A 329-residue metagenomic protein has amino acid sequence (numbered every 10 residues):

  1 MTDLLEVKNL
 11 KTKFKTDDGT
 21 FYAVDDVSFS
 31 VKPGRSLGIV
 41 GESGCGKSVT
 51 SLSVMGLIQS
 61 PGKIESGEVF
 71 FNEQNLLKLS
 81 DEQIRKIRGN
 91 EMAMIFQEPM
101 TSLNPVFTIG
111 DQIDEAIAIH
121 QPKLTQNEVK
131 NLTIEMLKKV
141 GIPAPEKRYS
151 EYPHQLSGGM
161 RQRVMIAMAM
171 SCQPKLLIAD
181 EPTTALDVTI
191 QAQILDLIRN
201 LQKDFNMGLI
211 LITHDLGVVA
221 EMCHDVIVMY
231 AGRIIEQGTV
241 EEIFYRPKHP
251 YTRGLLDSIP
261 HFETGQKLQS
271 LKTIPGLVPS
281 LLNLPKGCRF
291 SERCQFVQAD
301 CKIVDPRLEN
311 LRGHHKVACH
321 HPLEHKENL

Functional and structural regions predicted by a protein language model:
K15-D17, G56-P61, K78-D81, D111-E128 (+3 more regions): ABC-type ATPase nucleotide-binding domains, specifically the catalytic core motifs of the NBD
E42, I178, P182, L186 (+1 more regions): P-loop NTP-binding/switch modules centered on Walker-like glycine-rich loops
I64-N75: Conserved ABC transporter NBD signature motif
N75, N127-K147, L256: Conserved ABC ATPase "signature" region
S171-K175: A short, proline-enriched helix->beta-strand linker immediately N-terminal to the Walker B motif in ABC-type P-loop
T239-L329: Charged, flexible cofactor/metal-binding loops and thiol motifs
